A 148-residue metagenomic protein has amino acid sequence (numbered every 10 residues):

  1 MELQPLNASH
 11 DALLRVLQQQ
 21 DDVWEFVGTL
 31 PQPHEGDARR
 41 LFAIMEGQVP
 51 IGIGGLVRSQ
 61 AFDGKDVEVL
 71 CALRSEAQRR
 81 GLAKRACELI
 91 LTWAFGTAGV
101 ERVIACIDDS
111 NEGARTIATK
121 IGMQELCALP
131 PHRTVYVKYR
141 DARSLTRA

Functional and structural regions predicted by a protein language model:
M1-Q20, W24-F26, L41-A148: Acyl-donor (CoA/ACP) binding surface of acyl/acetyltransferases
D37-A38: Short, small/polar residue-rich loop motifs at catalytic or cofactor-binding pockets
